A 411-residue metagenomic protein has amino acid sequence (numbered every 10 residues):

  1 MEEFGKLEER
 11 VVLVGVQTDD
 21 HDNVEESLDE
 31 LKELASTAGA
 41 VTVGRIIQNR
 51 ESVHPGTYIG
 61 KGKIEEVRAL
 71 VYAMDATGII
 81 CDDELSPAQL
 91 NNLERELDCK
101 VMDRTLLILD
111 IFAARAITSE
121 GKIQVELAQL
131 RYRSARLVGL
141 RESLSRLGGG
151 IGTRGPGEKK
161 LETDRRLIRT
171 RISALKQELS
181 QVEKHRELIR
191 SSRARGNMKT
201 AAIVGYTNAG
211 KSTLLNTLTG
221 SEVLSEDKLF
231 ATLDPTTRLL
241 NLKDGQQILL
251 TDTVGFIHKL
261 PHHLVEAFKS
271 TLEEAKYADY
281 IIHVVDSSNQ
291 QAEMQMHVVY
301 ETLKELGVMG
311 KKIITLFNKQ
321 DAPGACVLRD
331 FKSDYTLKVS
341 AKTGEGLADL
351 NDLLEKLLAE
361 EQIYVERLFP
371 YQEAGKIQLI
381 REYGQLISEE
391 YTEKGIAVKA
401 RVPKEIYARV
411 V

Functional and structural regions predicted by a protein language model:
M1-D110: N-terminal accessory targeting/assembly segments
M1-L13, V138-A209, L215, Q290 (+1 more regions): C-terminal-of-GTPase-core extension/linker across diverse P-loop GTPases
Q17-H21, R50-S52, E84-P87, L106-L109 (+6 more regions): Conserved nucleotide-binding/hydrolysis micro-motifs of P-loop NTPases
Q17-N23, V53-T57, R115-E120, K159-K160 (+4 more regions): Flexible beta-alpha connector loops of hexameric P-loop NTPases
D20, S27-S36, R68-A73, L85-C99 (+2 more regions): Conserved C-terminal guanine-recognition region of P-loop GTPase G domains, centered on the G4
L106-V125: Short alpha-helix plus adjacent loop in nuclease-associated cores
R186, R193-K199, T217-Q247, I257-A267 (+2 more regions): Switch I (effector-binding) loop of TRAFAC-class P-loop GTPase G-domains
